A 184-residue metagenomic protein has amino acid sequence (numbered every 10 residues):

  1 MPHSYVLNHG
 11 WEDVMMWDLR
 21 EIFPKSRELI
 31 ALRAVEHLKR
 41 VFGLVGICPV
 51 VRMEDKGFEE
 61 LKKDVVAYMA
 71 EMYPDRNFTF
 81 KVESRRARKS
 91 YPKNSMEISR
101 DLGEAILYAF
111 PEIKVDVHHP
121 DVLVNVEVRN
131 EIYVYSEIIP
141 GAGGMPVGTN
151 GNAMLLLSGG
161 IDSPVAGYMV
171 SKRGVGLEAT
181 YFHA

Functional and structural regions predicted by a protein language model:
M1-M154, P164-A184: RNA-binding accessory domains that recognize and position tRNA/RNA substrates
G160: Conserved G/P- and acidic residue-centered "switch" motifs that form tight phosphate/ATP-binding loops in soluble
